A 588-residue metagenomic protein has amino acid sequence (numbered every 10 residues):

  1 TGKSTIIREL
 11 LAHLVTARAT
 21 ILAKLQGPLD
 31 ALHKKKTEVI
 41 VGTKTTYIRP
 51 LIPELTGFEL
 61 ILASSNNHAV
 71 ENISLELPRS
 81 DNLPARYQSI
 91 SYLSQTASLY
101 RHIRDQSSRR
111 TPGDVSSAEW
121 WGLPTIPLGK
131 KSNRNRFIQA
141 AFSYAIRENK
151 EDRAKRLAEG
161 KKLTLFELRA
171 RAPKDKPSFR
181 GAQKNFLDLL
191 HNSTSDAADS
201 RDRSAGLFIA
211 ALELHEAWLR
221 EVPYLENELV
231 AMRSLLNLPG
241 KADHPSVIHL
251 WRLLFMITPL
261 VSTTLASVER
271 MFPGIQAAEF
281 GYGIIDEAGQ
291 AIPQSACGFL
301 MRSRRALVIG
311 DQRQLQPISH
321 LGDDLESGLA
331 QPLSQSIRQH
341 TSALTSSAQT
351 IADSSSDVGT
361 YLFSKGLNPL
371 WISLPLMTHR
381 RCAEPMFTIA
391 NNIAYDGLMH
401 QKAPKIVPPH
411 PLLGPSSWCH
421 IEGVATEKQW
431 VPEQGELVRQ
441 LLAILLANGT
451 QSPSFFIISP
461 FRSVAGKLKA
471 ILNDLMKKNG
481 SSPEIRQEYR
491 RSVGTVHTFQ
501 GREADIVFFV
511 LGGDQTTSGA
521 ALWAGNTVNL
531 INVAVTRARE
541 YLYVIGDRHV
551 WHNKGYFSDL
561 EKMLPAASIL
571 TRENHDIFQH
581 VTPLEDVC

Functional and structural regions predicted by a protein language model:
K3: Conserved lysine of the Walker
I6, A12, E54-I73, S262 (+4 more regions): Conserved RecA-like ASCE P-loop NTPase motor core of nucleic-acid helicases/translocases
A23-F179, L333-F363, W371: Extended charged low-complexity segments that act as oligomerization/scaffolding linkers
S116-I126, N133-I138, G322-L374, S482 (+1 more regions): Helicase C-terminal subdomain and adjacent C-terminal extension
R171-E279: Conserved helicase NTPase catalytic core signature
A278-I292, L307: SF2 helicase catalytic motif II
N391-N473: Conserved helicase/translocase motor-coupling segment
I444-I458, S463-T536, R548-H552, S568-R572: Conserved helicase C-terminal RecA-like lobe
